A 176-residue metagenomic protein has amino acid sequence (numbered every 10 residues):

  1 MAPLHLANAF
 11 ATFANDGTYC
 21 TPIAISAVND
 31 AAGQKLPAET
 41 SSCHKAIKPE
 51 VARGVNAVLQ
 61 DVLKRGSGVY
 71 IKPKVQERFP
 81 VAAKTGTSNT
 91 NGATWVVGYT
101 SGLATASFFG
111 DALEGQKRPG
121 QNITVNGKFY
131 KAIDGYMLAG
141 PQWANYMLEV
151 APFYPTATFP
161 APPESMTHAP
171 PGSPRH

Functional and structural regions predicted by a protein language model:
A2-R175: A penicillin-recognizing enzyme superfamily signal
